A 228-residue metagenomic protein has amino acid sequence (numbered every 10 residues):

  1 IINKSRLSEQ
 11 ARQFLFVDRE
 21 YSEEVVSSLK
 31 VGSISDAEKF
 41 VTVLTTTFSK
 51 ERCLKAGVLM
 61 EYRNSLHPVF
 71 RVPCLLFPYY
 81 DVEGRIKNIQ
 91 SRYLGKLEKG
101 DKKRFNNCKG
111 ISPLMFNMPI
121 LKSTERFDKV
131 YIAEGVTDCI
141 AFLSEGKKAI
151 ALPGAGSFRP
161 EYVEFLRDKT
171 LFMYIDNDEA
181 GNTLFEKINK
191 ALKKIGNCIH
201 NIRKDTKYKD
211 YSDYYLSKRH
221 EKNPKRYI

Functional and structural regions predicted by a protein language model:
I1-N3, L44-L59, I132, E164-L166 (+2 more regions): Replication-associated primase and helicase/ATPase modules
R6-L75, D213-I228: Short, small/acidic-rich helices and loops at N termini and domain boundaries of DNA replication/processing enzymes
L15, C139, G181, F185-N189: Short, highly selective alpha-helical patches that border small-molecule cofactor pockets in redox/cofactor-processing
Y21, K147, G196-N197: Short phosphate-binding/catalytic loops that engage adenosine nucleotides
V31, S157, K207: Positions that flank functional sites
A37-T170, L184-F185: Phosphate-handling DNA/RNA-contact segment within nucleic-acid enzymes
P153-F158, D176-E179, K204: Short, acidic/turn-prone active-site loops that include or flank metal/cofactor- and phosphate-binding residues
